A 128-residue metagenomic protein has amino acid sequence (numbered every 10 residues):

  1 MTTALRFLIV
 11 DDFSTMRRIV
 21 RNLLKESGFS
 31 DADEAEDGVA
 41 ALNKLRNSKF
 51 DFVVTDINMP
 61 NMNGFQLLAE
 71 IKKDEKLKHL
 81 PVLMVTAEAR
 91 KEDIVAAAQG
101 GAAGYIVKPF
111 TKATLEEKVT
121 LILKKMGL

Functional and structural regions predicted by a protein language model:
S14-D33: Two-component/phosphorelay signaling modules centered on CheY-like receiver
E34-N43, G64: Helix N-cap/capping motif at the beta->alpha junctions
N43, F65-K78: Short amphipathic alpha-helix used as the core "switch/output" element in two-component signaling
S48-V54: Active-site beta3 strand of CheY-like receiver
M59: Receiver (REC) domain active-site loop signature in two-component systems and cognate sites in sensor histidine kinases
F110-T120: C-terminal output helix
